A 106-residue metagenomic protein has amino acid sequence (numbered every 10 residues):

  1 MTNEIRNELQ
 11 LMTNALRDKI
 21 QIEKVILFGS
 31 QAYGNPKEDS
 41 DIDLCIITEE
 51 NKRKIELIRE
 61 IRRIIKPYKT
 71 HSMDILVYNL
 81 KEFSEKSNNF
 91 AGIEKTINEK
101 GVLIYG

Functional and structural regions predicted by a protein language model:
M1-K24, Y33-E38, E49-G106: Catalytic core of pol beta-like nucleotidyltransferases
F28-S30: Glycine-rich beta-strand-to-loop/alpha-helix junction loops that act as flexible
S40-I42: Short, conserved active-site loops that position catalytic residues or coordinate cofactors/metal ions across diverse
C45-I47: Short hydrophobic/aromatic beta-strand micro-patches that form the beta-sheet surface supporting nucleotide- or nucleic
